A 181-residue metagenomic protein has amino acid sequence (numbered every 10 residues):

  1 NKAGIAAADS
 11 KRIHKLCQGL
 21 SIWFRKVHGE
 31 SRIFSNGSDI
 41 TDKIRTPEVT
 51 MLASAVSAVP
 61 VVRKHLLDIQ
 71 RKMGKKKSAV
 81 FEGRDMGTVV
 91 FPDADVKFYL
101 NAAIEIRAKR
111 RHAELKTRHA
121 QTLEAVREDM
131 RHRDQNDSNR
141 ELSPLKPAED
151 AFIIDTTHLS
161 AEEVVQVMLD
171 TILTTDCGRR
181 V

Functional and structural regions predicted by a protein language model:
N1-T46: N-terminal phosphate/diphosphate-binding loop that engages ATP/GTP or pyrophosphate donors across diverse enzyme folds
A3, S21-F24, P60, M73 (+7 more regions): Conserved NTP-handling cores and scaffolds of large molecular machines
K11, K15-Q18, K64, D68-K72 (+7 more regions): Solvent-exposed alpha-helical segments within well-ordered globular domains of core cellular machineries
L16, S31-R32, N36, F81-G83 (+3 more regions): Glycine/charge-rich, flexible interdomain linkers and switch-proximal surface loops that mediate coupling
F34-T41, K109-T117, N136, R140-V181: NTP-dependent small-molecule kinase module
G37, L66, V80, M130 (+1 more regions): Residue-level signature of catalytic and energy-coupling elements of molecular machines, predominantly ATP/GTP-dependent
T41-T117: ATP-dependent NMP and nucleoside kinases share a basic, alpha-helical "lid"
D85-P92, F98-K109, T117-L142, E162-E163 (+1 more regions): Anionic, Ser/Thr-rich low-complexity intrinsically disordered regions
